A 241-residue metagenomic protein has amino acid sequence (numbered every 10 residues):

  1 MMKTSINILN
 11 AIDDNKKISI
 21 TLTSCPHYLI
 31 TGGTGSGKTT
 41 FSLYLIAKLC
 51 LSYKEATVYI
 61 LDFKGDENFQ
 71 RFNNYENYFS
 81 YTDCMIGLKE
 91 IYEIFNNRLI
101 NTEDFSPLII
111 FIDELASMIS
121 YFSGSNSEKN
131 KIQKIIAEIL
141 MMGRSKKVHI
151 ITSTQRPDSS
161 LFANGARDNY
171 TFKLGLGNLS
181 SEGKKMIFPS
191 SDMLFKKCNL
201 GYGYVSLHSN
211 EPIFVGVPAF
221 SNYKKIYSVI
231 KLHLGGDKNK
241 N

Functional and structural regions predicted by a protein language model:
M1-I109, A116-N178, F195-K197, F214 (+2 more regions): P-loop NTPase catalytic phosphate-binding loop
M142, F188-S191: Glycine-centered helix-coil hinge/cap
E182-F188: Short, charged, surface-exposed secondary-structure boundary motifs
D192-H208: Conserved C-terminal "switch" segment of AAA+ ATPases
G203-I230: Structured C-terminal subdomain patch of bacterial secreted/periplasmic proteins
